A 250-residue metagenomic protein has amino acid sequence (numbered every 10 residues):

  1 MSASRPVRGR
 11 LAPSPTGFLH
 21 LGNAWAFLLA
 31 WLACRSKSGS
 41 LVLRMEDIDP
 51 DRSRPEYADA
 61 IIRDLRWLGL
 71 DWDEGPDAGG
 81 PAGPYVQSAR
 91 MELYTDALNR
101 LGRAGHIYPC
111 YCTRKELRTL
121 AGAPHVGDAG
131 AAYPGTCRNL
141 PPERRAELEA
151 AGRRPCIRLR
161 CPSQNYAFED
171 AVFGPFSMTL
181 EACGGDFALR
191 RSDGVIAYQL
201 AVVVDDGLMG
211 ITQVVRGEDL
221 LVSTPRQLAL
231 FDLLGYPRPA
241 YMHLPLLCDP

Functional and structural regions predicted by a protein language model:
S2-H125, E218-D219, S223-P237: N-terminal Rossmann-like or analogous alpha/beta NTP/dinucleotide-binding catalytic cores that position adenine
K115-P250: Active-site cores that bind ATP or allylic diphosphates and position pyrophosphate for catalysis
